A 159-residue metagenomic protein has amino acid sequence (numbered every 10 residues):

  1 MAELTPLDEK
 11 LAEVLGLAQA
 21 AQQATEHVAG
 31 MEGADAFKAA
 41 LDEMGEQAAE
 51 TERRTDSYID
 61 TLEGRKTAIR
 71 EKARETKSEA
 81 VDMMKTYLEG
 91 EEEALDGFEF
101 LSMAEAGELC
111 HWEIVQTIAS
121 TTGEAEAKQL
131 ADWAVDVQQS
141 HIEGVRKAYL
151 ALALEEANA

Functional and structural regions predicted by a protein language model:
M1-A159: Amphipathic alpha-helical hairpins
